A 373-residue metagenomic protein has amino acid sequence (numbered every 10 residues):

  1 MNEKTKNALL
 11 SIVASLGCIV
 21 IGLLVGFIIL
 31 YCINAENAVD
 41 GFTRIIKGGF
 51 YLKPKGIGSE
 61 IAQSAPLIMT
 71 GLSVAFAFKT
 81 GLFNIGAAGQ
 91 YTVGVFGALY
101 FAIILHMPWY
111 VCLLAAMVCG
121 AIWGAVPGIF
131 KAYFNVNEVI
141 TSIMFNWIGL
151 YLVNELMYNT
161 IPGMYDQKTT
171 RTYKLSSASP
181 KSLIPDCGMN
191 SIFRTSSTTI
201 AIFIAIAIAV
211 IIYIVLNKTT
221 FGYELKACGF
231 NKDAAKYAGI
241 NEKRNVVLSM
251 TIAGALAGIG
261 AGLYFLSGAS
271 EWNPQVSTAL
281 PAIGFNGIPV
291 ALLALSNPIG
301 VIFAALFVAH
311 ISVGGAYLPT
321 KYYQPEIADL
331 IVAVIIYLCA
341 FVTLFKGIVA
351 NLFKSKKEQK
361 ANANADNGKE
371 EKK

Functional and structural regions predicted by a protein language model:
M1-I19, F230, Y237, N241-R244 (+1 more regions): Cytosolic-side transmembrane-helix boundaries in multi-pass membrane proteins
M1-M69: Membrane-interfacial amphipathic/re-entrant helices at transmembrane-helix boundaries
A14-Y31, L67-V74, V95, L99 (+7 more regions): Hydrophobic core segments of alpha-helical transmembrane domains in multi-pass membrane transport and ion-translocation
L30-C32, G49-I104, M117, A121-V136 (+4 more regions): Single transmembrane alpha-helix segments in multi-pass membrane proteins
F76-G97, L216, F221-E224, P319-Q324 (+1 more regions): Cytoplasmic juxtamembrane regions at transmembrane-helix boundaries
I122, S191-W272, I299: Helix-loop-helix "hairpin" substructures at the membrane interface of multi-pass membrane proteins
N146-K218, I327: Transmembrane helix-bundle core of multi-pass membrane transporters and related energy-transducing complexes
T251, A257, L263-A333: Transmembrane alpha-helical segments in multi-pass inner-membrane proteins
